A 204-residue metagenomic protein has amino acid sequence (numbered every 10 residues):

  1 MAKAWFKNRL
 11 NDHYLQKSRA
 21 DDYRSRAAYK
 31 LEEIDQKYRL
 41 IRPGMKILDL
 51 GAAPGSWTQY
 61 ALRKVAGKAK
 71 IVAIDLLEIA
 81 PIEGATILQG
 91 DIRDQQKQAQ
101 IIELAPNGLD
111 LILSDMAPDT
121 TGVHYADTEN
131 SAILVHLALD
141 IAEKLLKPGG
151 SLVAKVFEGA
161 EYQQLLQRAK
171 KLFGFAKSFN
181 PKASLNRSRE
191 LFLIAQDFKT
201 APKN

Functional and structural regions predicted by a protein language model:
M1-M45: Class I SAM-dependent methyltransferase Rossmann-like catalytic core, especially the SAM/SAH-binding loop
R42, V65-G67, L146-K147: Helix-to-beta-strand junctions that scaffold the AdoMet/dcAdoMet cofactor pocket in Class I SAM-dependent enzymes
P43-A53: Conserved class I S-adenosyl-L-methionine
P54-G67: Conserved SAM-binding loop of SAM-dependent methyltransferases across substrates and taxa, primarily the Class I
I74-T121: S-adenosyl-L-methionine
A132-P148: A short glycine-rich, Lys/Arg-flanked "PGG" loop and its adjoining helix->strand segment in the class I
G149-V156: Conserved beta-strand signature within the Rossmann-like core of class I S-adenosyl-L-methionine
G159-N204: Class I S-adenosyl-L-methionine
